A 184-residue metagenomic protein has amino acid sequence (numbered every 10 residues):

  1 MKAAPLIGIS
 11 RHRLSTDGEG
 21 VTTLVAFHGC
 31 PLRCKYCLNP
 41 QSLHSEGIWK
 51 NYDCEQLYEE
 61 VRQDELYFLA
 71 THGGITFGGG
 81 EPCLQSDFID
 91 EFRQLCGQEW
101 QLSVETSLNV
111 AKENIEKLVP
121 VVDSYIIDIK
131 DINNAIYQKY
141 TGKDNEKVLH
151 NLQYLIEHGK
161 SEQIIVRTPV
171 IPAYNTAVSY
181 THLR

Functional and structural regions predicted by a protein language model:
P5-Y36: N-terminal pre-triad scaffold of radical SAM enzymes
I7, V21, N39-V121: Conserved Radical SAM active-site core
Q41-S45, I132-A135, I171: A short, flexible beta-alpha/helix-coil linker loop
G47-W49, Q138-T141, N175-V178: Short, solvent-exposed loop/turn segments at secondary-structure boundaries
A70-G78, I129, I164-P169: Short beta-strands and strand-loop turn motifs
E81-C83, P172-N175: Short, small-residue-enriched loops and turns at beta-alpha junctions that line or gate enzyme active sites
S86-V166: Radical SAM/AdoMet-radical enzyme domain recognition
T181-R184: Conserved small/polar residues in nucleotide/adenosyl-binding loops
